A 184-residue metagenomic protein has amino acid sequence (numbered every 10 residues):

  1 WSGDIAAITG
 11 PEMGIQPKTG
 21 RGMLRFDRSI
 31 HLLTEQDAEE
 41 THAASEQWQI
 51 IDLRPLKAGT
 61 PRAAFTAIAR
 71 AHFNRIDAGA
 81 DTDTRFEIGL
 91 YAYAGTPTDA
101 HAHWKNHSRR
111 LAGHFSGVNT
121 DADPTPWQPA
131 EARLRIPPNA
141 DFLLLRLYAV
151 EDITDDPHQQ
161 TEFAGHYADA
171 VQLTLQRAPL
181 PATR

Functional and structural regions predicted by a protein language model:
W1-T66, R70-Y91, H101-P138, R146-R184: Aromatic (Trp/Tyr/Phe) and Gly/Pro-enriched flexible surface segments
G95-T98: Short loop/turn segments immediately following beta-strands, especially the blade-tip and inter-blade linker loops
